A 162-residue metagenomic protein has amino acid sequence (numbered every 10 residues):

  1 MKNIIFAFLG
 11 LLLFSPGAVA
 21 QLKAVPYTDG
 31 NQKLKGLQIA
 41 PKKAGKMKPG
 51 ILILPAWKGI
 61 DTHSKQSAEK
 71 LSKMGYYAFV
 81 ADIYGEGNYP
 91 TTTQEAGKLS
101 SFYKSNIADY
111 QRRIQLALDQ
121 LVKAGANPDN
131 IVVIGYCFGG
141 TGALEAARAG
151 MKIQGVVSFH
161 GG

Functional and structural regions predicted by a protein language model:
M1-I4: Positively charged n-region of N-terminal signal peptides that target proteins for export
F6-L9: Sec-dependent N-terminal signal peptides
F14-S15: N-terminal signal peptide c-region/cleavage motif recognized by signal peptidases
V19-Q21: Boundary of Sec targeting at the N-terminus
A24-A126: Serine-hydrolase catalytic machinery in alpha/beta-hydrolase-like enzymes
Q115-G162: Primarily recognizes the serine-hydrolase "nucleophile elbow" in alpha/beta-hydrolase and SGNH/GDSL folds
